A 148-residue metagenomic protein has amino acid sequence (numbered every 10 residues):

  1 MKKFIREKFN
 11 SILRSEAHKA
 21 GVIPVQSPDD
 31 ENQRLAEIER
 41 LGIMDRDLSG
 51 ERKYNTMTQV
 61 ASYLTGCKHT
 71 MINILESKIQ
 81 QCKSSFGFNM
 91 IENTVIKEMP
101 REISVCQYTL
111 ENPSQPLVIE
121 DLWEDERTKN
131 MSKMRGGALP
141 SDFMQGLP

Functional and structural regions predicted by a protein language model:
K2-K97: Intrinsically disordered, low-complexity terminal regulatory regions
K68-H69, L75-S85, M90-Q145: Regulatory sensory and allosteric helical modules in signal-transduction proteins and certain transcription factors
